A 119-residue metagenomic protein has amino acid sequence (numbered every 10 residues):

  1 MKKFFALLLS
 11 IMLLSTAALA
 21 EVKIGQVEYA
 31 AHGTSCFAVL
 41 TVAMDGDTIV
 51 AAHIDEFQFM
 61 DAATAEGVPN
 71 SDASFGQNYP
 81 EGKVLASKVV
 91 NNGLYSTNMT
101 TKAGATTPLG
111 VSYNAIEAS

Functional and structural regions predicted by a protein language model:
M1-K2, S87: Generic cytosolic/nucleocytoplasmic N-terminal low-complexity/intrinsically disordered segments
K2-A20: Sec-dependent N-terminal signal peptides of Gram-positive bacterial secreted proteins and lipoproteins
E21-S119: Active-site- and interface-proximal helix/loop "cap" or "latch" segments in soluble metabolic and energy-transducing
